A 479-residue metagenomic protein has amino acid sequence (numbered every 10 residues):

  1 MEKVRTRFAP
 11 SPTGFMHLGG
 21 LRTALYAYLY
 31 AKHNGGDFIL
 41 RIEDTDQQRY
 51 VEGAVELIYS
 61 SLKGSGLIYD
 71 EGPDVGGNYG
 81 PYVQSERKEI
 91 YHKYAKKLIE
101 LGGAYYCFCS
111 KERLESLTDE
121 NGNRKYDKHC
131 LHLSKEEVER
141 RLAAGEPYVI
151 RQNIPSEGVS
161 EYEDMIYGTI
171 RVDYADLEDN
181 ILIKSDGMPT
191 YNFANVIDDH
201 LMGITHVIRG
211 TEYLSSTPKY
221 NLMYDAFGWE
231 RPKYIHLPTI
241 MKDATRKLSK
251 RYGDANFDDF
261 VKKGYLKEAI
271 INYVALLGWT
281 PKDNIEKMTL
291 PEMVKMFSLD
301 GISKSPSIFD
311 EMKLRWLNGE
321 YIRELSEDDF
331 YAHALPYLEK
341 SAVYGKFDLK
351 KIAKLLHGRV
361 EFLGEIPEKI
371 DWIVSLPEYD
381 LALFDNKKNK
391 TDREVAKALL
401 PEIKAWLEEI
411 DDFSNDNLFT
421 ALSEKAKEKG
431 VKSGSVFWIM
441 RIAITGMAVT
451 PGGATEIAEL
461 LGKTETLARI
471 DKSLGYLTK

Functional and structural regions predicted by a protein language model:
M1-G122, T217-W229: N-terminal Rossmann-like or analogous alpha/beta NTP/dinucleotide-binding catalytic cores that position adenine
A27, I58, L98, G102 (+8 more regions): Residue-level signal for inorganic ion chemistry
K32-D44, F193-H206, F227-M241, G452-T455 (+2 more regions): Glycine-rich phosphate/pyrophosphate-binding loops and their adjacent beta-strand/loop elements at enzyme active sites
P81-S85, I183-K184, M202-L214, M241-Y273 (+4 more regions): Conserved phosphate-binding loops in nucleotide/dinucleotide-binding enzymes
K97, Y105-H236, K242-L248, N256 (+1 more regions): Active-site cores that bind ATP or allylic diphosphates and position pyrophosphate for catalysis
F260-E268, K304-D310, V343-I352, K427-S435: Structural motif
E327-K429: Small-residue-rich helix-loop
D416-L477: Charged substrate- and nucleic-acid-binding regions of tRNA-handling and nucleotidyl-transfer enzymes, centered on
